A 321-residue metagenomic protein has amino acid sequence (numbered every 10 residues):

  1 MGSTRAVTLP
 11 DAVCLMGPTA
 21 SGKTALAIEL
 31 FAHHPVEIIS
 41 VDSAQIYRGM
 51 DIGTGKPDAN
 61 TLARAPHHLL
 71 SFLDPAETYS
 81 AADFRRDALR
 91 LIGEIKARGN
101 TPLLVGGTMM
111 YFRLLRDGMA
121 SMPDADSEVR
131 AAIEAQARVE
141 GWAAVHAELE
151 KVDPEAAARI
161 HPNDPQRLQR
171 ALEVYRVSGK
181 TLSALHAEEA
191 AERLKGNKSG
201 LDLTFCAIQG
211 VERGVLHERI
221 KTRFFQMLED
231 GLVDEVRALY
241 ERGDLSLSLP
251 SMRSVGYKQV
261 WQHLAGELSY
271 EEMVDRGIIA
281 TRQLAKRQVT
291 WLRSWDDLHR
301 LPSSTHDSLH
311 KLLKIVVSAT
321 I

Functional and structural regions predicted by a protein language model:
M1-I321: Phosphate/pyrophosphate-binding catalytic cores of soluble transferases and nucleic-acid-acting enzymes
